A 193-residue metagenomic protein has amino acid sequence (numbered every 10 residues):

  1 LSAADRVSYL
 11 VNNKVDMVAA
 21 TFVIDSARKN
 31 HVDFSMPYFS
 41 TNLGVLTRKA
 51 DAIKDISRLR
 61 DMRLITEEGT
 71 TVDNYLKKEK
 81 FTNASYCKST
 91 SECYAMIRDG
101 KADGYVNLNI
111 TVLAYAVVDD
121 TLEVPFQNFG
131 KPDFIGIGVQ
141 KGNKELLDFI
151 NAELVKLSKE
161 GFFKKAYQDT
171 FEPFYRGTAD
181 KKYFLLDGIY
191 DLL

Functional and structural regions predicted by a protein language model:
L1-R58, E123-F129, L192-L193: Acidic, polar ligand-binding/catalytic clefts
L1-S8, D51, G69, S85-D99 (+1 more regions): Short helix-initiation/N-cap motifs at beta->coil->alpha
L10-V11, L59, M96-R98, I137 (+1 more regions): Hydrophobic residues within well-ordered alpha-helices
A20-H31, Y75, M96-D99, D103-K131: A ligand-binding cleft/hinge motif common to bilobed small-molecule-binding domains
F39-T47, L113-V155, P173-L193: Periplasmic-binding protein-like
K49-S57, S85, G142-D148: Short helix-loop capping/hinge motifs at secondary-structure junctions, enriched in acidic/polar residues
I56-D73: Short loop->beta-strand "edge-of-pocket" segments that line small-molecule binding or catalytic clefts across diverse
V72-K77, L154-F171: Periplasmic-binding protein-like
